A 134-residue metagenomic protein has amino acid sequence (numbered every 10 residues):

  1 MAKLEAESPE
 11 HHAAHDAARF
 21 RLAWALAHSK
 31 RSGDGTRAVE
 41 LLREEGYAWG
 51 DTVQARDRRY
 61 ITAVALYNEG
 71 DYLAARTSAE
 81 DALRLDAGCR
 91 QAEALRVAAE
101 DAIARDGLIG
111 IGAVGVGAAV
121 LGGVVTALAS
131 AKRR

Functional and structural regions predicted by a protein language model:
H15, A55, G88-C89: Residue-level recognition of tetratricopeptide repeat
R21, A25, Y60-V64, N68 (+1 more regions): "A position-specific structural signal for the A-helix of alpha-solenoid helical repeats
S29-S32, E69, I103: Structural motif corresponding to the intra-repeat A-B loop/turn of tetratricopeptide repeats
S32-G35, Y72, C89: TPR-repeat structural position
E45, D81-A82: Canonical positions in the second alpha-helix
I103-R134: C-terminal single-pass membrane-anchor helix
